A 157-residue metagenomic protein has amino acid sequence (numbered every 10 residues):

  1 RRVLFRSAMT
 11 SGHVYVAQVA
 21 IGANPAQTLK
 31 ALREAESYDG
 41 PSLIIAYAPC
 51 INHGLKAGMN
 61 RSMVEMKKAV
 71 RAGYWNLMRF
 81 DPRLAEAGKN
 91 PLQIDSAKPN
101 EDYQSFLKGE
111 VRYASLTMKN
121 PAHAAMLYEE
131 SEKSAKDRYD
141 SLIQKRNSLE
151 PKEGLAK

Functional and structural regions predicted by a protein language model:
V3-L4: Short, small-residue-biased leader/transition segments that mark boundaries at the very start of proteins
M9-V14, G109: Gly-rich Lys/Arg/Thr-decorated short loops/hinges at beta-loop-alpha junctions or inter-strand turns that position
Y15-A20: Short catalytic-loop micro-motif centered on adjacent basic/acidic residues
I21-L29: Active-site glycine- and acidic-residue-rich loops that bind and position anionic ligands or nucleotide-like cofactors
K30-M126, E130, I143-Q144, K157: Glycine/aspartate-rich loop-and-adjacent alpha/beta segment that forms the canonical ThDP
K133-K157: Short, amphipathic C-terminal "tail helix"
